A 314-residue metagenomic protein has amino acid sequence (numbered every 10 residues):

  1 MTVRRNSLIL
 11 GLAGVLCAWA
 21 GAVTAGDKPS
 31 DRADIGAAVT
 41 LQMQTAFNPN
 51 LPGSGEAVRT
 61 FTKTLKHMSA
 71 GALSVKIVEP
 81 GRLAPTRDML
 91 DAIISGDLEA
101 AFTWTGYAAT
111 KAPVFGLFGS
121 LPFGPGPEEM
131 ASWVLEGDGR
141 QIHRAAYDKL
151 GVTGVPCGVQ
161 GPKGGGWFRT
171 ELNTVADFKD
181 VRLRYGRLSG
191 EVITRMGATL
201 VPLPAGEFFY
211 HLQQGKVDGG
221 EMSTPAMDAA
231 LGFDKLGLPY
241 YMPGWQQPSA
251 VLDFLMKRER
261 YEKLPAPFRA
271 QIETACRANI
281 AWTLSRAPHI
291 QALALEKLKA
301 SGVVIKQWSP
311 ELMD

Functional and structural regions predicted by a protein language model:
M1-G11: Bacterial N-terminal signal peptides that target proteins for export
V3-R4, A20-V23: N-terminal twin-arginine translocation
L10-W19: Bacterial N-terminal signal peptides
G14, T24-M130, R140-D314: N-terminal secretory/targeting leader peptides
W133: Short beta-strand-centered segments that line the small-molecule binding cleft or hinge of alpha/beta clamshell
E136-G137: Polar helix-capping/helix-linker motif
